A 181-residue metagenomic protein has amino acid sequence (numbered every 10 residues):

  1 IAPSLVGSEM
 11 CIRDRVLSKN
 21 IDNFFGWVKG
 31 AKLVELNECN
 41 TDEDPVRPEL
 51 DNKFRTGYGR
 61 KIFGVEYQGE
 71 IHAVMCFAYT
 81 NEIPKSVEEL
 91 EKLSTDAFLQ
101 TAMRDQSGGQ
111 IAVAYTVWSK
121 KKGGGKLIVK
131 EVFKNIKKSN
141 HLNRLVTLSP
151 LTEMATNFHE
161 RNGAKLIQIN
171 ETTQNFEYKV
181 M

Functional and structural regions predicted by a protein language model:
I1-D14: Single conserved hydrophobic/aromatic residue that forms the stacking wall/gate of nucleotide- or nucleobase-binding
N52-A73, A78-V87: A short helix-loop-beta-strand connector motif used in the catalytic cores of GNAT acetyltransferases and, in some
A78-A112: Conserved acyl-donor/pantetheine-binding loop and adjacent beta-alpha core of acyl/acetyltransferases and related
A112, K138-L151: Conserved GNAT acetyl-CoA-binding A-motif
W118-K120, V146-N157, N170-T173: Conserved beta-strand-loop-alpha-helix junction that forms the acyl-donor binding cleft
S119-K137: Conserved acetyl-CoA-binding loop-helix of GNAT-fold acetyltransferases
E160-I169: Conserved acetyl-CoA-binding loop of GNAT-fold acetyltransferases
T172-M181: C-terminal "cap" of GNAT-fold acetyltransferases
